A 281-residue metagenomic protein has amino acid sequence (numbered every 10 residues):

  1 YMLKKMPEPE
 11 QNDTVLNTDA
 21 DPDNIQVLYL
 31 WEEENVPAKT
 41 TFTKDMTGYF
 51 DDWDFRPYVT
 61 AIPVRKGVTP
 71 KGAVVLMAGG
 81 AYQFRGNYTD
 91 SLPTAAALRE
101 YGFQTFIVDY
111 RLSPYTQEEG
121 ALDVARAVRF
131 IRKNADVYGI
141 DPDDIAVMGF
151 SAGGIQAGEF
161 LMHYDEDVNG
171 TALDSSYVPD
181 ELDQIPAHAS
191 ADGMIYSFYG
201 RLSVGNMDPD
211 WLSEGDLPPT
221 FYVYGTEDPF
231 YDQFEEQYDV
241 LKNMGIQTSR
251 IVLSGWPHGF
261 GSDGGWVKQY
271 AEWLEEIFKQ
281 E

Functional and structural regions predicted by a protein language model:
M2-V68, Q117: N-terminal cap/lid segment of alpha/beta-hydrolase-fold proteins
P70-G79: Short beta-strand element of the alpha/beta-hydrolase
G86-Y88, V108-G139, F260-G265: Catalytic nucleophile-loop/oxyanion-hole region of alpha/beta-hydrolase and closely related hydrolase-like folds
N87-F106: Short amphipathic alpha-helix adjacent to the substrate-entry channel of hydrolases
R126-G215: Primarily recognizes the serine-hydrolase "nucleophile elbow" in alpha/beta-hydrolase and SGNH/GDSL folds
G200-R201, T226-D232: Acidic catalytic loop of the alpha/beta-hydrolase fold
D216, F221-Y224: Short beta-strand/loop motif that positions the catalytic acidic residue of the alpha/beta-hydrolase fold
E235-E281: C-terminal catalytic histidine-bearing segment of alpha/beta-hydrolase fold enzymes
